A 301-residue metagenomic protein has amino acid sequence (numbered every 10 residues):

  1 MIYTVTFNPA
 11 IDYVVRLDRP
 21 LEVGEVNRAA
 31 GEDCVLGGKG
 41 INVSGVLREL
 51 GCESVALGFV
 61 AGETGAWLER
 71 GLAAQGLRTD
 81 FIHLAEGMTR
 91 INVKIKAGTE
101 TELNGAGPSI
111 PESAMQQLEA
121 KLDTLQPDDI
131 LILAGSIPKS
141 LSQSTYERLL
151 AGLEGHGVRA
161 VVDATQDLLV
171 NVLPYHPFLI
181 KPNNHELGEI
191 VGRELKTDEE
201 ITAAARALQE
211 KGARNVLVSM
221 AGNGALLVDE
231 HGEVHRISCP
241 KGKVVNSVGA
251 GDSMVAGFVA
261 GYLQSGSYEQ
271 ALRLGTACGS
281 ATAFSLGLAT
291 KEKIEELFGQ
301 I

Functional and structural regions predicted by a protein language model:
M1-L57, G65-W67: Glycine-rich phosphate/adenosyl-contacting loop at the front of the ribokinase-like
I2, C52-S54, T79-D80, A160 (+1 more regions): Hydrophobic anchor at the start of a short beta-strand that flanks the dinucleotide cofactor-binding loop
V23-E25, E49-D129, F298-I301: Conserved N-terminal subdomain of the carbohydrate kinase-like
R48, E154, L263: Gly/Ala-rich phosphate-binding loop of Rossmann-like dinucleotide-binding domains, activating on the conserved
E102-N104, D129-G135, D163, K181-E186: Short beta-strands and strand-loop turn motifs
P108-P111, I137-L141, L168-V170, E189 (+2 more regions): Short, small-residue-enriched loops and turns at beta-alpha junctions that line or gate enzyme active sites
S144-H231: Conserved phosphate/ATP/ADP-binding segment of small-molecule kinases
V170, D198-I301: Conserved phosphate-binding/catalytic region of the ribokinase-like
